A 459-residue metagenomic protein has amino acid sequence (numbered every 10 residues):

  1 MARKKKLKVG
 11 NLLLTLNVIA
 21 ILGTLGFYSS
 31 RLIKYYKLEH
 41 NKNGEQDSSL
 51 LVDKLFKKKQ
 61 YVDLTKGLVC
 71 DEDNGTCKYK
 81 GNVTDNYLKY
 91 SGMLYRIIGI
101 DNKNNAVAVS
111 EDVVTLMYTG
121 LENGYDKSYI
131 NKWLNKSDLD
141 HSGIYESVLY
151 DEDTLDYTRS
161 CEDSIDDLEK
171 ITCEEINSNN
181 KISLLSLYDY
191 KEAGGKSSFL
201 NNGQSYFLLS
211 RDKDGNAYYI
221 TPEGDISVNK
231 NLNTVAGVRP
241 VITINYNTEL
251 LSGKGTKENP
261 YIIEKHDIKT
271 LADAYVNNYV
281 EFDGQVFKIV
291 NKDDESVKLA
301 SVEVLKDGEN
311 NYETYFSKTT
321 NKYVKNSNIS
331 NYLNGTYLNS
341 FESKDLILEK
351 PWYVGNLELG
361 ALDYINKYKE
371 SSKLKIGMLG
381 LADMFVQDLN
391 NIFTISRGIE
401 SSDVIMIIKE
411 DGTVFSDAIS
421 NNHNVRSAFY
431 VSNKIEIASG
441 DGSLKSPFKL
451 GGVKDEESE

Functional and structural regions predicted by a protein language model:
A2-V18: N-terminal Sec-pathway targeting helices
I19-F27: Alpha-helical transmembrane segments
G26, R31-E459: Collagenous Gly-X-Y triple-helix signature in extracellular proteins
